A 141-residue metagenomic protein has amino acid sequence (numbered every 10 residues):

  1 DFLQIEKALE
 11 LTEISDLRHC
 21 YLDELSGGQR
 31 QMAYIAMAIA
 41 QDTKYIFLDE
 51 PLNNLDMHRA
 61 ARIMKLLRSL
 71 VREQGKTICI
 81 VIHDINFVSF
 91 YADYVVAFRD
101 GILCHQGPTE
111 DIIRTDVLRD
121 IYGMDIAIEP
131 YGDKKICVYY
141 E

Functional and structural regions predicted by a protein language model:
D1-L17: Conserved ABC ATPase "signature" region
Y21-L25, Q29: Conserved ABC ATPase signature
I46-E50: Catalytic Walker B motif of ABC-type/P-loop ATPase nucleotide-binding domains
A61-E73: Helical segment within the ABC ATPase nucleotide-binding domain
I82-H83: H-loop/switch region of ABC-family ATPase nucleotide-binding domains
V95-P108: H-loop (His-switch) and adjacent beta-strand-loop-beta switch element of ABC-type ATPase nucleotide-binding domains
R119-E141: ABC ATPase nucleotide-binding domains
